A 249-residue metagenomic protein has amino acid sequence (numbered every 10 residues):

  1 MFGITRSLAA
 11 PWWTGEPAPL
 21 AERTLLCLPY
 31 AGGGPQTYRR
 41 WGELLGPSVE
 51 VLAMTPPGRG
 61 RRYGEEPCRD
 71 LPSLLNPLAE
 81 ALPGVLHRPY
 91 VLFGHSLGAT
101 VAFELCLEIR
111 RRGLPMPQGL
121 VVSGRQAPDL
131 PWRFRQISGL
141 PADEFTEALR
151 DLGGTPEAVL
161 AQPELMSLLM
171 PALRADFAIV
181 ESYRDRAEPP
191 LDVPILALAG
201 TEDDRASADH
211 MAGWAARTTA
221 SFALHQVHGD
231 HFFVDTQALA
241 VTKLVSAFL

Functional and structural regions predicted by a protein language model:
M1-F93, T100-L249: Domain-scale detector for complete catalytic domains at protein termini or as standalone homologs
